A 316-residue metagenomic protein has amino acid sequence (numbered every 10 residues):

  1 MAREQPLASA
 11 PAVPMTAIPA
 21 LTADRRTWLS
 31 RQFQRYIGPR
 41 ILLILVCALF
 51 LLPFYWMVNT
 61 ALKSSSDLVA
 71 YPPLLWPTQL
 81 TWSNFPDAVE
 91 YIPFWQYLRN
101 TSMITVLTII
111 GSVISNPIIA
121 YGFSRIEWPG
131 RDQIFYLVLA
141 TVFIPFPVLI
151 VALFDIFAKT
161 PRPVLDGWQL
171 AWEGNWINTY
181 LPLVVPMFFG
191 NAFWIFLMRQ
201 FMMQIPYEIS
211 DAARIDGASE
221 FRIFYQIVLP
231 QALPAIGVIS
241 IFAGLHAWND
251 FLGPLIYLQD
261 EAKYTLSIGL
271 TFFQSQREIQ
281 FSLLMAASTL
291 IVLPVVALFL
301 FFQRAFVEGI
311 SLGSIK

Functional and structural regions predicted by a protein language model:
A2-K316: A hydrophobic, multi-pass inner-membrane permease signature
